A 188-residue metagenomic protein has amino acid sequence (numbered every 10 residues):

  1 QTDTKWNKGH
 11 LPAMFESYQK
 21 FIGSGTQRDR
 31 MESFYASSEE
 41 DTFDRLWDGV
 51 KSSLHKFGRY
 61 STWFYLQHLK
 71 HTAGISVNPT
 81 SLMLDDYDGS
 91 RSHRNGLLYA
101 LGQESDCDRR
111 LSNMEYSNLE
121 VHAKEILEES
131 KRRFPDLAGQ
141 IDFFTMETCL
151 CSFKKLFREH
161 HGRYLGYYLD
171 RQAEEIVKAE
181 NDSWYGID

Functional and structural regions predicted by a protein language model:
T2-H55: Helix-hairpin-helix/helix-loop-helix acidic hairpins
S24-L46, W63-D188: C-terminal accessory module of base-excision DNA glycosylases/AP lyases that mediates lesion recognition and DNA
